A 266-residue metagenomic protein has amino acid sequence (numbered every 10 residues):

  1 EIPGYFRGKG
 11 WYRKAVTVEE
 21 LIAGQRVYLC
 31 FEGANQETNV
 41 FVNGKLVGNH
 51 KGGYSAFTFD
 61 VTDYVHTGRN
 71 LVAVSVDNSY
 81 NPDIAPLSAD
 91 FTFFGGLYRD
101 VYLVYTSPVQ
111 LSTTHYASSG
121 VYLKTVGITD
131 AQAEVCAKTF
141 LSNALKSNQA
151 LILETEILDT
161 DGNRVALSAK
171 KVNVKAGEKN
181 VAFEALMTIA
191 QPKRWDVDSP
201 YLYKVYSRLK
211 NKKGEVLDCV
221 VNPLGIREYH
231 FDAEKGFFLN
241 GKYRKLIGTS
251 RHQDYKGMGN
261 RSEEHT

Functional and structural regions predicted by a protein language model:
I2-T114, S118-G120, A144-L145, T160-D161: Accessory beta-strand-rich segments of carbohydrate-active enzymes
V16, G44, V101, T139 (+3 more regions): Conserved, mostly hydrophobic/aromatic
I22-R26, V65-R69, N148, N180 (+1 more regions): Short glycine/proline/serine/threonine-rich loop/turn segments at secondary-structure transition edges
V42, A131-N173, V181-A185: Beta-strand-rich binding/interaction modules
A56-D63, K179-I189: Exposed aromatic-hydrophobic patches
V104, N173-K175, P223-R227: Short beta-strand edge segments in extracellular beta-sheet folds
V121, Y206-E264: N-terminal carbohydrate-binding accessory modules
